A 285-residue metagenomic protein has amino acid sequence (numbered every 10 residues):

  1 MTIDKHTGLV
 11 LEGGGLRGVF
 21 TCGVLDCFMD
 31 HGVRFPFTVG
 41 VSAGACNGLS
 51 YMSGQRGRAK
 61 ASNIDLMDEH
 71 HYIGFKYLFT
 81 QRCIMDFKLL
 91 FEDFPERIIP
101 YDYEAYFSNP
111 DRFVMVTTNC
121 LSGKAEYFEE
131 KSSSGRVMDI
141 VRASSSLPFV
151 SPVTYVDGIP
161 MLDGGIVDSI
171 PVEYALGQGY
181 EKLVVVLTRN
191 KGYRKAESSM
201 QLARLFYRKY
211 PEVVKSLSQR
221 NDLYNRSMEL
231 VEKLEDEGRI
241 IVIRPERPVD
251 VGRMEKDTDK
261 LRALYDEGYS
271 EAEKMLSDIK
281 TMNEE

Functional and structural regions predicted by a protein language model:
M1-V41, L49-E285: Patatin-like phospholipase
